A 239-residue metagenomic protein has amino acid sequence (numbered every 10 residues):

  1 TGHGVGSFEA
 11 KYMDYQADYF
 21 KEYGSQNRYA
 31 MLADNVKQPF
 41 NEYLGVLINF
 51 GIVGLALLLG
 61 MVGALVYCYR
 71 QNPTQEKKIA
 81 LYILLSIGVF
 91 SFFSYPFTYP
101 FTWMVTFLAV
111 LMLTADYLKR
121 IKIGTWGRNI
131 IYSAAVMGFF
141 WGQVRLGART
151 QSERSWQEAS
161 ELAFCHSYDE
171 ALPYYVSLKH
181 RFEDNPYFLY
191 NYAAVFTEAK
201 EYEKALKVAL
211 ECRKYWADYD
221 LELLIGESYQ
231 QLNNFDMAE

Functional and structural regions predicted by a protein language model:
V5-I48: Interfacial juxtamembrane loops and adjacent helix segments that form the catalytic/substrate-binding surfaces
S7, K11, A64-L81, E201: Membrane-interface helix-loop-helix junctions at transmembrane boundaries of multi-pass membrane enzymes, predominantly
L58-M61, E76-N129: Transmembrane alpha-helices of multi-pass inner-membrane enzymes
A134-H166: Hydrophobic alpha-helical transmembrane segments in integral membrane proteins
F188, L221-E222: TPR alpha-solenoid repeat register
